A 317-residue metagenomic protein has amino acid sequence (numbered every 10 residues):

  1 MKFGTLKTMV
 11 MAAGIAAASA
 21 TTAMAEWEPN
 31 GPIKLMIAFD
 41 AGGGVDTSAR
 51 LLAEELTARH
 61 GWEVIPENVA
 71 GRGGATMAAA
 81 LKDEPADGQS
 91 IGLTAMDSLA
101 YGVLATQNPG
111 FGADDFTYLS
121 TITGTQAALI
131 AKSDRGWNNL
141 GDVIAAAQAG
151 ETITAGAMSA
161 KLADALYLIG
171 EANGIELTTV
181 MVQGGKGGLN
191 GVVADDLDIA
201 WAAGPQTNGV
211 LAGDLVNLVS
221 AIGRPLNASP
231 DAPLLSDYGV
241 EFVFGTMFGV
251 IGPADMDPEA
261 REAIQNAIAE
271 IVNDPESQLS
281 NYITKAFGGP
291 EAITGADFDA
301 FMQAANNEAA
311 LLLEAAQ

Functional and structural regions predicted by a protein language model:
M1-V10: Bacterial N-terminal signal peptides that target proteins for export
M9-S19: Bacterial N-terminal signal peptides
S19-A25: Sec/Tat signal peptide C-region and signal peptidase I cleavage site
A25-D115, E151, K161-L162, A172-W201 (+5 more regions): N-terminal (or domain-start) structured segment
W27-I33, A80-Q89, V103-G187, L235 (+1 more regions): Hinge/capping helix and adjacent helix->loop/strand transition within the periplasmic-binding protein
D40-G42, M96-D97, A127, K132-W137 (+5 more regions): Short coil/turn segments
G124, Q206-N281, A300-N307, L312: C-terminal lobe and pocket-closing loops of periplasmic/extracytoplasmic Venus-flytrap solute-binding proteins
Y282-F301: Surface-exposed aromatic
